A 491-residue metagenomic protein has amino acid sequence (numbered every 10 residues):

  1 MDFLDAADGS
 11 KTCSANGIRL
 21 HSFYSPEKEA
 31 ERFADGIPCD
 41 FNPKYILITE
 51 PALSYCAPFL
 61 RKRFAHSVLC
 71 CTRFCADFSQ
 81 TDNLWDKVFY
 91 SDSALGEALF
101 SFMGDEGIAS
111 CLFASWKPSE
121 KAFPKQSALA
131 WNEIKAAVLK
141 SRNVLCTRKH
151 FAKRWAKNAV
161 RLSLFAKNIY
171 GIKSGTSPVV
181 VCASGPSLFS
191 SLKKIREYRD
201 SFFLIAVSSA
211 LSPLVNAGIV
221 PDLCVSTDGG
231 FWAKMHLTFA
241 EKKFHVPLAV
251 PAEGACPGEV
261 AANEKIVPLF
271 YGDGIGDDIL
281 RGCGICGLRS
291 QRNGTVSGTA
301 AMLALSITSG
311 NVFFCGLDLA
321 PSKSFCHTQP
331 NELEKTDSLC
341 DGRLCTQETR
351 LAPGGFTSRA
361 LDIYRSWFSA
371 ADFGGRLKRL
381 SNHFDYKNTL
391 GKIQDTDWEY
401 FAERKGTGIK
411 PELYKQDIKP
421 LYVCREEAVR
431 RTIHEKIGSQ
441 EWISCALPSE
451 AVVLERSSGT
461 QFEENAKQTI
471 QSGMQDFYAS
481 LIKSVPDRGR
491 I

Functional and structural regions predicted by a protein language model:
M1-F203, S212-N216, V220, F231-H245 (+4 more regions): N-terminal donor/sugar-recognition subdomains of glycan-related enzymes, prototypically the membrane-proximal stem
Y45-T49, V179-A183, L204-A206, V225 (+3 more regions): Structural motif
R73-D77, V207-L211, S226-A233, P251-A255 (+2 more regions): Short, acidic/turn-prone active-site loops that include or flank metal/cofactor- and phosphate-binding residues
S127, L319-T346: Aromatic/acidic polysaccharide-binding cleft in carbohydrate-active enzymes
A210, V296-A300, Y364: Catalytic-loop motifs flanking and including active-site residues across diverse enzymes
L211, V220-D228, I307-T328: Glycine-rich phosphate/pyrophosphate-binding loops and their adjacent beta-strand/loop elements at enzyme active sites
C256-L319: Active-site/ligand-binding-proximal alpha/beta "capping" segment
L280-C283, L339-G354: Surface-exposed acidic, glycine/proline-enriched linker/cap segments that occur as 15-30-residue helix-coil
